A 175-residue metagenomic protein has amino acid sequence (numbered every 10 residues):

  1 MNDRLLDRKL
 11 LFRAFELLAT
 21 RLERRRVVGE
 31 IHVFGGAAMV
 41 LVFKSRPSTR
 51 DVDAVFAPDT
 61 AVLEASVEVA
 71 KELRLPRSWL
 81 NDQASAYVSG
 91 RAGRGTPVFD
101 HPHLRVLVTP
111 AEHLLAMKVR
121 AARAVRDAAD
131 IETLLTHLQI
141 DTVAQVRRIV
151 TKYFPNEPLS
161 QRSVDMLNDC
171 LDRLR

Functional and structural regions predicted by a protein language model:
M1-R175: Compositionally biased terminal segments of proteins
